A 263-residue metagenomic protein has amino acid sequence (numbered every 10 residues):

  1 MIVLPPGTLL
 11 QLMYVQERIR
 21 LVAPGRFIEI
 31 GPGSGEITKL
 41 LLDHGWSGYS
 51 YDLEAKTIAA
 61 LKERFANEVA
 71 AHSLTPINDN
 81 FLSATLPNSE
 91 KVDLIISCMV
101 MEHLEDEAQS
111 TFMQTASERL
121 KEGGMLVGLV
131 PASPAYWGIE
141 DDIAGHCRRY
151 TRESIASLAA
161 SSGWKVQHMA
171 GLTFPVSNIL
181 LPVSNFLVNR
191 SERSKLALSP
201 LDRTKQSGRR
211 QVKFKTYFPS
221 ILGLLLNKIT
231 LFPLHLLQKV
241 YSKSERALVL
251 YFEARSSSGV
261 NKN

Functional and structural regions predicted by a protein language model:
M1-C98, A108-M113, K243-N263: Conserved N-terminal segment of class I S-adenosyl-L-methionine
L9, R149-Y150: Short aromatic/basic micro-patch
I37-T38, A135-G138, P175-L180: Short catalytic/ligand-binding loop motif for oxyanion handling, primarily in non-cytosolic enzymes, centered on
E102-L104: A short His-aromatic
S110-M125: A short glycine-rich, Lys/Arg-flanked "PGG" loop and its adjoining helix->strand segment in the class I
L126-R148, S157: Short, glycine-/aromatic-enriched active-site segment of Class I SAM-dependent methyltransferases
W164-P175: Conserved S-adenosyl-L-methionine
V176-N263: A C-terminal cap/extension of S-adenosyl-L-methionine-dependent methyltransferases that defines the acceptor-substrate
